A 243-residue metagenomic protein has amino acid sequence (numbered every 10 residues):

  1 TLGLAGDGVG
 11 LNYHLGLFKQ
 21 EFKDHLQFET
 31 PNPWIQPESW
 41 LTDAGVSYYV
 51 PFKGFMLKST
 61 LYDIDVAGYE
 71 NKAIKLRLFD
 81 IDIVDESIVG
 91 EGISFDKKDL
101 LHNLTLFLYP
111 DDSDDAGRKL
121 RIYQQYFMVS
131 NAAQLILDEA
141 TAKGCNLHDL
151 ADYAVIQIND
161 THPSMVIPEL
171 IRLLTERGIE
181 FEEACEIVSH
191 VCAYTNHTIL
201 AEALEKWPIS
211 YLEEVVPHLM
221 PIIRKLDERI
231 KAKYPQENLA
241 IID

Functional and structural regions predicted by a protein language model:
T1-D243: A conserved ligand/cofactor-binding region detector
